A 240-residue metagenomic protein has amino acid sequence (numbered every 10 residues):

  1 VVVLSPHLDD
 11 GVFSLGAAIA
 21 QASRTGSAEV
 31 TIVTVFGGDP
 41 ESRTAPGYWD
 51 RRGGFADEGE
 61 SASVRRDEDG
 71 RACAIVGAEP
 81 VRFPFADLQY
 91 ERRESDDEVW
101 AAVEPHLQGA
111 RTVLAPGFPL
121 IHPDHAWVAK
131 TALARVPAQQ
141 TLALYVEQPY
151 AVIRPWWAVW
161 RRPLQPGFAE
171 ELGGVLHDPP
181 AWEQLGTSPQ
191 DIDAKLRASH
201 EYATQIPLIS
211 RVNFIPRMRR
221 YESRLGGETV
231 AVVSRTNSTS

Functional and structural regions predicted by a protein language model:
V1-A138, D193: Active-site beta-strand->loop->alpha-helix modules in alpha/beta enzyme cores, enriched in Gly/His/Asp(Glu)
R65-F83, E91-D97, T112, A138-S240: The feature marks non-catalytic terminal segments
